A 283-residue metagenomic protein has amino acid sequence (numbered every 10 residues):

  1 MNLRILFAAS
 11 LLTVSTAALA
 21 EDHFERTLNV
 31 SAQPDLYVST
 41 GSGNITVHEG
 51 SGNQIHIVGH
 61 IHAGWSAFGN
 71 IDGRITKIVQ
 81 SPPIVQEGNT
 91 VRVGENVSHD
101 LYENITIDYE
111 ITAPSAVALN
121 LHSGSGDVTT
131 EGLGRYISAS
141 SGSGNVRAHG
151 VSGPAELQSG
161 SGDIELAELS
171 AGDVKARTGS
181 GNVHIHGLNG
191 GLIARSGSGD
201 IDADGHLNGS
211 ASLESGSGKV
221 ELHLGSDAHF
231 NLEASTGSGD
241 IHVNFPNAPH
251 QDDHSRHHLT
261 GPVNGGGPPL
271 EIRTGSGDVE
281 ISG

Functional and structural regions predicted by a protein language model:
M1-F7: Bacterial N-terminal signal peptides that target proteins for export
F7, A18-S123, T129-S141, R147-S159 (+6 more regions): Acidic (Asp/Glu) and glycine-rich low-complexity loops/linkers that are typically intrinsically disordered
G181, G199: Pocket-lining segment of extracytoplasmic ligand-binding domains
S210-E214, K219: Acidic, glycine-rich calcium-binding repeat modules characteristic of RTX/beta-roll and related beta-solenoid repeat
